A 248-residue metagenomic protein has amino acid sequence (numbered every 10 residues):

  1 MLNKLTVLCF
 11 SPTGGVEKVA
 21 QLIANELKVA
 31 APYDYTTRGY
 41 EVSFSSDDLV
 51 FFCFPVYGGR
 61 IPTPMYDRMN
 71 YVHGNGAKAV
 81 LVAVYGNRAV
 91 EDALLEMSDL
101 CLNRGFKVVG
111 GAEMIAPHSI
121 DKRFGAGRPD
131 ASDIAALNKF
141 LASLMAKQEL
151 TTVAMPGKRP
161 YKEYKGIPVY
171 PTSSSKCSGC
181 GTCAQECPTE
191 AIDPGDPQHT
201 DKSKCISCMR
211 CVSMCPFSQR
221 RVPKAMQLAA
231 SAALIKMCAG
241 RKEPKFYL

Functional and structural regions predicted by a protein language model:
L2-G166, A225-L248: FMN-binding flavodoxin-like domain, especially the glycine-rich phosphate-binding loop
V16-V19, A93, V169, G179 (+2 more regions): Residue-level preference for nonpolar/small residues embedded in alpha-helices
T151-T189: A mid-sequence, solvent-exposed acidic-amphipathic segment
S173, S178-I206, R210-Q227: Iron-sulfur cluster-binding cysteine motifs and their immediate structural context in ferredoxin-like electron-transfer
